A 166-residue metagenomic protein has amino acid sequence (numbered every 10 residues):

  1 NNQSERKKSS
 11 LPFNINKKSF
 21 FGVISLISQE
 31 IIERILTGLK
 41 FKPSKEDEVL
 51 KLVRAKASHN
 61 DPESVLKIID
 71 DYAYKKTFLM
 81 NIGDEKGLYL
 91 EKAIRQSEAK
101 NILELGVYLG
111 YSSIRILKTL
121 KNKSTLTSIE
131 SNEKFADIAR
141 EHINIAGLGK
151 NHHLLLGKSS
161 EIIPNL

Functional and structural regions predicted by a protein language model:
Q3-L166: A short alpha-helical cap/connector motif
